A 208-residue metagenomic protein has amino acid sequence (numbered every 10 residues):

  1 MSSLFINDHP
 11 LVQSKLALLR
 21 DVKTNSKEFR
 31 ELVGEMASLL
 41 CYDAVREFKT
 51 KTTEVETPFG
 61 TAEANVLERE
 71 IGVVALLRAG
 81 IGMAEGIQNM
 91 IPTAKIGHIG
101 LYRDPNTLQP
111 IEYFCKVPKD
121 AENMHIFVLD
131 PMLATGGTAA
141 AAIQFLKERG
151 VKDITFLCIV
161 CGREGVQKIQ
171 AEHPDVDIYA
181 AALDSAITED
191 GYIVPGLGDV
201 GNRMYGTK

Functional and structural regions predicted by a protein language model:
M1-K208: PRPP-associated nucleotide enzymes
